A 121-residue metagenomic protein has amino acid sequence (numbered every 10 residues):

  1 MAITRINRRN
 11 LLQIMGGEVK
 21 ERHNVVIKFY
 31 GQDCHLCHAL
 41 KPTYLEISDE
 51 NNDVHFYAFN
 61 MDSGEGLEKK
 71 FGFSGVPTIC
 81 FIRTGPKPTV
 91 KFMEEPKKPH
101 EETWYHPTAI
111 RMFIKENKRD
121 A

Functional and structural regions predicted by a protein language model:
M1-G16: N-terminal "domain-start" segment that seeds a small globular fold
T4-R8, F29-Y30, K41, L45-G66: Thiol-based oxidoreductase modules, predominantly thioredoxin-like and allied folds used for disulfide exchange
Q13-E50: Local sequence-structure signature of Cys/Sec-based thiol-disulfide redox active-site neighborhoods
I14-E18, L67, F113: CheY-like receiver
G31-D33, S63, T84-K87: Conserved beta-strand elements of beta-rich interaction domains across eukaryotes, especially beta-propellers
E65, F71-R83: Structural micro-motif
F81-A121: Non-catalytic, surface beta->alpha helical segment in thiol-disulfide oxidoreductase systems
